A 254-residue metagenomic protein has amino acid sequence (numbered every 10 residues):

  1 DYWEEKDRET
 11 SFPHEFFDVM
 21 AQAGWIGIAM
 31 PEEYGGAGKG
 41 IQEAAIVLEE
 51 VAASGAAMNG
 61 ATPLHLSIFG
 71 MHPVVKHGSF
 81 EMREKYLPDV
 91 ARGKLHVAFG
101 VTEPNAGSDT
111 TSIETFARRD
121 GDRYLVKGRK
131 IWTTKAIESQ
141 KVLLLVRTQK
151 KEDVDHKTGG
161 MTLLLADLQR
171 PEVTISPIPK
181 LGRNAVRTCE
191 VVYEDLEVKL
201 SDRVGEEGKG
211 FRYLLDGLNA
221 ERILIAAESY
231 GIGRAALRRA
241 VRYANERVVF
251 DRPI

Functional and structural regions predicted by a protein language model:
D1-H65, E81-R92: Amphipathic, small/basic residue-rich leader segments at the start of a protein or domain
G24, V47-A52, V146-T148, L165-P171 (+1 more regions): Short Ser/Thr-interspersed hydrophobic loop/turn segments at strand-loop and sheet-helix junctions that line or gate
K39-I41, D109-T111, D122, K135-Q140 (+3 more regions): Short glycine/proline-enriched turns and hinge-like loops at secondary-structure junctions
S67, A106-G107, I131-I137, N184 (+1 more regions): Glycine-rich phosphate/pyrophosphate-binding beta-alpha loops
G93-V101, L145: A short, Trp-centered hydrophobic/proline-enriched beta-strand micro-motif
T115-R118: A structural signal for short hydrophobic beta-strand segments in well-ordered beta-sheet cores
R123-S176: A short core secondary-structure module
V173-I254: Glycine-rich beta->alpha junctions and the first turn(s) of the following alpha-helix
